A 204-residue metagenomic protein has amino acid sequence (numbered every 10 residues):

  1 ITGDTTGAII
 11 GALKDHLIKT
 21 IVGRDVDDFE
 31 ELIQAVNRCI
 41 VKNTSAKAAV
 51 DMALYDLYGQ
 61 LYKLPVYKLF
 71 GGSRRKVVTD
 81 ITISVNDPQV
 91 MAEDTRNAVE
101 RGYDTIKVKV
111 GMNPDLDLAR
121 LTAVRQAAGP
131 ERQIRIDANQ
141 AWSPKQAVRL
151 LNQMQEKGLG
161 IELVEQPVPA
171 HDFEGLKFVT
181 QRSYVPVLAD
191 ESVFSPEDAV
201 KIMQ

Functional and structural regions predicted by a protein language model:
I1-L61: Metal- or metallocofactor-binding catalytic centers and their adjacent structured scaffolds across diverse enzyme
D27-F29, V66-L69, I161-P167: Flexible, glycine/charged-enriched surface loops at secondary-structure junctions
E31-L32, K68-G72, K109: Beta-strand segments within the central parallel beta-sheet cores of soluble alpha/beta enzyme folds
Y55, P65-K68, M91-R96: Short, charged beta->alpha transition segments
Q60-D87, Y184: N-terminal small/glycine-rich loop or linker at the start of catalytic domains across soluble metabolic enzymes
I83-A92, N97, P114, L118: Active-site beta->alpha loop and helix N-cap motifs at the rims of alpha/beta catalytic domains
N97-K109: Catalytic domains of carbohydrate-active enzymes, especially glycoside hydrolases
V108-Q204: Catalytic core of soluble alpha/beta enzymes
